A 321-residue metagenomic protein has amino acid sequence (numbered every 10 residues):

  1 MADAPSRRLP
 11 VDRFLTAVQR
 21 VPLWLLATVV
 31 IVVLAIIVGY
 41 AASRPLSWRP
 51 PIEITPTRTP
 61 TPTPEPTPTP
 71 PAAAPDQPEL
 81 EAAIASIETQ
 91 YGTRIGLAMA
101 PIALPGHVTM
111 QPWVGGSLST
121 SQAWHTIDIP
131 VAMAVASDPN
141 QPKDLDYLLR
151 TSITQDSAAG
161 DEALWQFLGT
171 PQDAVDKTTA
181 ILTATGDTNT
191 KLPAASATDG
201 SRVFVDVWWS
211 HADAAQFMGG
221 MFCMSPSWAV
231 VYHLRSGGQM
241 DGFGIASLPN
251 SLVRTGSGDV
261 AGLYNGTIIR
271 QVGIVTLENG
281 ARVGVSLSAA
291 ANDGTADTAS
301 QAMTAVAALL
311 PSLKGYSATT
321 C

Functional and structural regions predicted by a protein language model:
A2-I84, Y91, N140-Q141, S225 (+2 more regions): Structured C-terminal helix/loop/strand segments within mature extracytoplasmic catalytic/sensor domains
D76-I84, I127, D144-L149, D156-L164 (+4 more regions): Stable alpha-helical elements in mature extracytoplasmic
T93, L97-S119, A136: Short, conserved catalytic-motif segment at the N-terminal edge
A100-G106, L145-D161, Q166-T170, T198-D199: Acidic helix-start/capping segments at beta-turn-to-alpha-helix junctions
W113-S117, S157-A163, A195-R202, A289-A291: Flexible glycine/proline-enriched surface loops and loop-helix/loop-strand junctions
S119-P142, S152: Active-site SXXK
L164-C223: Mid-domain, small-residue-enriched loop/turn segments at the edges of structured enzyme/sensor domains
V203-Y264: A conserved catalytic-loop motif detector
